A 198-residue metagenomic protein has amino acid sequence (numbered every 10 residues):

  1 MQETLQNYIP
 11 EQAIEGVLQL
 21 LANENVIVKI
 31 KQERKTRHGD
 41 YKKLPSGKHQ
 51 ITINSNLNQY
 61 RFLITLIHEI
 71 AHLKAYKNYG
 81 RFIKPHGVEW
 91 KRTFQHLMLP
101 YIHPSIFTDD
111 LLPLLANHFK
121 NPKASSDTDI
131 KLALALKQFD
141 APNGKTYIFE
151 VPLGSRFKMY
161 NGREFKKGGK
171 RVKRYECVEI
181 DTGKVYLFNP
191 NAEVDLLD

Functional and structural regions predicted by a protein language model:
E3-Q6, E11-L44, Q50, N56 (+1 more regions): Metalloprotease/metallohydrolase-associated module, dominated by Zn2+-dependent proteases
Q59-F62: Conserved short loop/helix modules at catalytic or binding sites in compact beta-alpha or helix-hairpin-helix contexts
I64-K77: Active-site recognition of the HExxH zinc-binding catalytic motif
